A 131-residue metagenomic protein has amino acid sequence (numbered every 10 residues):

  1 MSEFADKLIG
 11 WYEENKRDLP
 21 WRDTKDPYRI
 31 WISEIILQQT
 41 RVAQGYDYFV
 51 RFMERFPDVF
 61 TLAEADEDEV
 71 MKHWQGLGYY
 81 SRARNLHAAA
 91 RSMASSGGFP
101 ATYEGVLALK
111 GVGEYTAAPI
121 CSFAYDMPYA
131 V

Functional and structural regions predicted by a protein language model:
S2, D6-V131: Catalytic cores of DNA base-excision repair glycosylases
